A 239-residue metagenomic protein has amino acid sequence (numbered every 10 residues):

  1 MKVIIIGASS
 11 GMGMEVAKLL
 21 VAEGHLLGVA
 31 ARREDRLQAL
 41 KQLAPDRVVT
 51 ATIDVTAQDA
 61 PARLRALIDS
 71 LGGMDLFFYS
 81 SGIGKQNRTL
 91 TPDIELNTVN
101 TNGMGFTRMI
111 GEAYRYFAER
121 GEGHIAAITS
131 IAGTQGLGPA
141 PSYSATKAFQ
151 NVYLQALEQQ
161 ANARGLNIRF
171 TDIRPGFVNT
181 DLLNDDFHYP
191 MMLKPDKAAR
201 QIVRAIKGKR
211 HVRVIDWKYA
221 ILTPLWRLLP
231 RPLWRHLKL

Functional and structural regions predicted by a protein language model:
S9-S10: Conserved glycine-rich cofactor-binding loop
A44-D59: Rossmann-fold cofactor-recognition segment
F78-Q86: Conserved NAD(P)H cofactor-binding loop of Rossmann-fold oxidoreductase domains
N87-N100: Short alpha-helical oligomerization interface
I110, T146: Active-site helix of classical SDR
S130: Residue(s) in the substrate-gating loop at a strand-loop-helix junction that position the organic substrate next
D172, F187-T223: C-terminal helical subdomain
